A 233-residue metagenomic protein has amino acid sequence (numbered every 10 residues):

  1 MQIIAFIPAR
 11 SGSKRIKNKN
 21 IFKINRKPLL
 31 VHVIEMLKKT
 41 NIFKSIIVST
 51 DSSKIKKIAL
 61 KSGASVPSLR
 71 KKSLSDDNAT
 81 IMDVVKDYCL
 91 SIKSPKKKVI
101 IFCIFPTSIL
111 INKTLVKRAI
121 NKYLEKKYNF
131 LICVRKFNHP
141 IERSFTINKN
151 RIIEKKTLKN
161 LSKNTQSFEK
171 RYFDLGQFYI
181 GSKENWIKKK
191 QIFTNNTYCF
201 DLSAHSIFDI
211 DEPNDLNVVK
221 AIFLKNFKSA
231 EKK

Functional and structural regions predicted by a protein language model:
M1-K17: N-terminal nucleotide-binding beta1-loop-alpha1 segment
L29-S45, K57-I58: A short, N-terminal amphipathic alpha-helix
I42-I47, N129, H205-S206: Short active-site oxyanion
F43, K96-K98, E125-Y128: Short, high-confidence coil segments that cap the C-terminus of an alpha-helix and link into the following beta-strand
S53-I101, L110-I111, R118: Short phosphate-binding loop-to-helix
D83, I109-N196, D201: Conserved core of the sugar-phosphate nucleotidyltransferase
I104: Catalytic metal- and UDP-sugar-binding loop of GT-A-like glycosyltransferases, i.e., residues flanking the conserved
C199-D201, H205-K233: Hydrophobic helical membrane-anchoring modules
